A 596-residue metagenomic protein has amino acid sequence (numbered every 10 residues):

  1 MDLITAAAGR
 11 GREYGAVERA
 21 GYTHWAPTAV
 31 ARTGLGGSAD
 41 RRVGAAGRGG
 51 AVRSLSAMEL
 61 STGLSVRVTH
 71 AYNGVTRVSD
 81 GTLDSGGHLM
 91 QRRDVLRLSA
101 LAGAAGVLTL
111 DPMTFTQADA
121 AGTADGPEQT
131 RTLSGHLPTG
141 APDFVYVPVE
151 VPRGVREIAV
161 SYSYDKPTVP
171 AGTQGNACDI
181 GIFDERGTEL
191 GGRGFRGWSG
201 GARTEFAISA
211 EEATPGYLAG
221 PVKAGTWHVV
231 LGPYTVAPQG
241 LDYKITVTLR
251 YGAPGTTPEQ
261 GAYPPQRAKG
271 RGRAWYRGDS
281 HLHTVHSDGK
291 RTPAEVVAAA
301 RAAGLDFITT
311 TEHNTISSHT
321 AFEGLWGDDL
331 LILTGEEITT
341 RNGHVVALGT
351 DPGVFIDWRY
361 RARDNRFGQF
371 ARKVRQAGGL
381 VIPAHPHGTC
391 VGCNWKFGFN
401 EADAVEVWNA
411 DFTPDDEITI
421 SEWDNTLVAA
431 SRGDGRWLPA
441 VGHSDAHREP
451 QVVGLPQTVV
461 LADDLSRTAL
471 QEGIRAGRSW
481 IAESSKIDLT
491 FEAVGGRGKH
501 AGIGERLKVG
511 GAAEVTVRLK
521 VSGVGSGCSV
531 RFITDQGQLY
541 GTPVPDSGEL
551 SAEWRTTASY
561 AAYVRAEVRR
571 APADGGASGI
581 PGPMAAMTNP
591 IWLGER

Functional and structural regions predicted by a protein language model:
M1-I4, G36, D40-V43, G49 (+3 more regions): N-terminal secretory signal peptides
L110-H136: C-terminal segment of N-terminal export signals and the immediately downstream linker at the start of the mature
P127-T139, K166-T214, Q538: Surface-exposed beta-strand/loop patches in noncatalytic accessory domains and peripheral targeting/linker segments
P152-A159: Extended extracellular/luminal ectodomain segments enriched in beta-structured repeat modules
I158, A219-P238, A561-Y563: Noncatalytic modules at the cell exterior or secretory-pathway interfaces, chiefly beta-strand-rich lectin/adhesion
A237-T248: Edge beta-strands of jelly-roll/beta-sandwich modules across compartments, strongly enriched in secreted/luminal
G252-P254, S444-R596: C-terminal functional module detector
A262-E401, E406-N425, A429, G435-P450 (+2 more regions): A metal-dependent hydrolase metal-coordination microenvironment
